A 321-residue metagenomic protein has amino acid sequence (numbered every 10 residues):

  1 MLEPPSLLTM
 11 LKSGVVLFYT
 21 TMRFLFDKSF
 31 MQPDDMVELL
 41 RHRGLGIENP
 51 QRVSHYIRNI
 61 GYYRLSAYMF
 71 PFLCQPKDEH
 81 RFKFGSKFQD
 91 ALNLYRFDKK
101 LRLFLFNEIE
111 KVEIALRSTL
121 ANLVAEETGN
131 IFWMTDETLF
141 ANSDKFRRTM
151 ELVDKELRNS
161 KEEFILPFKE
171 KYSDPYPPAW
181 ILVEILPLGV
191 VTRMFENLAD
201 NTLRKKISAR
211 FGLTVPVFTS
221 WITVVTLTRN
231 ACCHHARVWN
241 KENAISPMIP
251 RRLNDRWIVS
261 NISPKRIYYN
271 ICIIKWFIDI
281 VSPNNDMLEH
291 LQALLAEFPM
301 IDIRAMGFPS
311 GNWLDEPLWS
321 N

Functional and structural regions predicted by a protein language model:
M1-L227, W239-N321: Extended intrinsically disordered or low-complexity regions, especially N/C-terminal cytosolic tails and loops, rather
H235: Acidic/aromatic/glycine-rich contiguous surface patches that form carbohydrate-binding/processing clefts and analogous
